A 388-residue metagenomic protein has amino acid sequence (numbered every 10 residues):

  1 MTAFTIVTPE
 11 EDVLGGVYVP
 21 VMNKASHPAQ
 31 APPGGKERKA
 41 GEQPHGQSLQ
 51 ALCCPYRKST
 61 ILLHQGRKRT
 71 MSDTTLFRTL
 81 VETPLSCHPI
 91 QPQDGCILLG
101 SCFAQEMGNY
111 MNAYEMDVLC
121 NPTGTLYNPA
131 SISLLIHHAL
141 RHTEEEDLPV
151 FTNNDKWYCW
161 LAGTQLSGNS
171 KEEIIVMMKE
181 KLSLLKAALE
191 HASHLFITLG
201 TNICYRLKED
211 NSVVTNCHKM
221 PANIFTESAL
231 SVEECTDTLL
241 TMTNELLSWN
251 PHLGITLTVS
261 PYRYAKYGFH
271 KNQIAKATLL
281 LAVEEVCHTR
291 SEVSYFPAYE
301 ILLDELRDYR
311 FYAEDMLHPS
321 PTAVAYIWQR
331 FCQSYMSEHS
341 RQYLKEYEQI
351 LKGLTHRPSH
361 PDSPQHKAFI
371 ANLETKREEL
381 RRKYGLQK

Functional and structural regions predicted by a protein language model:
T2-E11, V17-Y18: Extreme N-terminal basic, low-complexity initiation segments that serve as generic localization/processing leaders
I6-E10, P28-G35, A40, T60: Ser/Thr/Pro/Gly-rich low-complexity, intrinsically disordered segments
G15-G16, G34-G35, G41, G46 (+1 more regions): Residue-identity detector for glycine
R38, R57, R67-R69: Basic polycationic patches enriched in arginine
C53-C54: Cysteine-centered motifs
Q65-K388: Extracellular glycan-modifying ectodomains
